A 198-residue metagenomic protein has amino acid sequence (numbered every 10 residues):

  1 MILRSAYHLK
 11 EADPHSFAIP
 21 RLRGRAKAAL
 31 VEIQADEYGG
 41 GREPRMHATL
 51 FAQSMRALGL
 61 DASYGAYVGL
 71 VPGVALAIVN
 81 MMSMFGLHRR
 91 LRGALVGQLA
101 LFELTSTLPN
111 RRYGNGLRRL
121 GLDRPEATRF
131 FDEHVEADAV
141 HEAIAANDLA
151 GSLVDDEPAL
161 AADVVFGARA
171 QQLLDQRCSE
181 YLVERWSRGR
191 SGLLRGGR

Functional and structural regions predicted by a protein language model:
M1-R198: Non-heme di-metal
